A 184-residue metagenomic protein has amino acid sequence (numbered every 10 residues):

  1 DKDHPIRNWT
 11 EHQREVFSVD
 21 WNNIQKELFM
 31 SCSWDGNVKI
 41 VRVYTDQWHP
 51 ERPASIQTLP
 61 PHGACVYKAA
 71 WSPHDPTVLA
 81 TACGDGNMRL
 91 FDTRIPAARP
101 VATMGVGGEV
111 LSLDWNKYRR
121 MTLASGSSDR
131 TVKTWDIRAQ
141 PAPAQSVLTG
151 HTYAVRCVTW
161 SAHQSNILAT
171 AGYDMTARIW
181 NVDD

Functional and structural regions predicted by a protein language model:
D1, V38-Y44, M88-T93, L113 (+2 more regions): WD40-repeat beta-propellers
H4-W9, A54-L59, R99-T103, P143-L148: A short beta-strand motif characteristic of beta-propeller blades
W9-V16, L59-V66, M104-V110, L148-V155: WD40/WD-repeat beta-propeller blade N-cap
V19-K26, A70-P76, D114-R120, T159-S165: Loop/turn segments within WD40 beta-propeller blades
S31-D35, R42, A82-D85, T93 (+2 more regions): Conserved strand-to-loop turn within each blade of WD40 beta-propeller repeats
L59-F91: Loop-centered beta-sheet repeat module
P100-D184: Structured C-terminal portions of repeat-based eukaryotic scaffold domains
